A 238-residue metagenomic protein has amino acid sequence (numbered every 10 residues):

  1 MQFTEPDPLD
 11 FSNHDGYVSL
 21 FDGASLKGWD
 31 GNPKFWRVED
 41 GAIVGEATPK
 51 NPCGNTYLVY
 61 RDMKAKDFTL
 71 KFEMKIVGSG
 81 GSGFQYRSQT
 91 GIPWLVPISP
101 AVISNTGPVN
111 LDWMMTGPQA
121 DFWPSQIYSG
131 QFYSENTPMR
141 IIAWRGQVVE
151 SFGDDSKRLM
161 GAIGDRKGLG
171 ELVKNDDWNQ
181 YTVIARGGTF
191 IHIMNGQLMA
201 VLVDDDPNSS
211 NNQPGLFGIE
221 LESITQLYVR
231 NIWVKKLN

Functional and structural regions predicted by a protein language model:
M1-N238: Carbohydrate-interacting regions of secretory-pathway proteins
